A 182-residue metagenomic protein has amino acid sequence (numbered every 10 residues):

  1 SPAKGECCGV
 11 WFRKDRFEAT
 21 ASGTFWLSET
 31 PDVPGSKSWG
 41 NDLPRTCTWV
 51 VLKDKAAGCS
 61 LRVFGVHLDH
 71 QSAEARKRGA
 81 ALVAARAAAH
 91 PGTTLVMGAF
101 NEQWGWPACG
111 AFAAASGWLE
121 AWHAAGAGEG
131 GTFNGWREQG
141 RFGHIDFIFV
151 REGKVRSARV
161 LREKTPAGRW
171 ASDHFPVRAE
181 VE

Functional and structural regions predicted by a protein language model:
S1, R13-K14, T24-F25, G65-D69 (+3 more regions): Active-site-proximal beta-strand/loop segments in catalytic clefts of secreted hydrolases
S1-S60, R156-L161: Structured beta-strand-rich core segments of catalytic domains in phosphoester-bond hydrolases
K4-C7, P44-T48, C59, F64 (+3 more regions): Residues that flank catalytic or metal-binding motifs in active/ligand-binding sites
D42, Q71-A75: Extracytoplasmic/periplasmic, Sec-exported soluble proteins
K55, L68-Q71: Short coil/turn motifs at secondary-structure junctions
E74, R78, A85-L95, N101-E182: Metal-dependent phosphoester-hydrolase catalytic domains
